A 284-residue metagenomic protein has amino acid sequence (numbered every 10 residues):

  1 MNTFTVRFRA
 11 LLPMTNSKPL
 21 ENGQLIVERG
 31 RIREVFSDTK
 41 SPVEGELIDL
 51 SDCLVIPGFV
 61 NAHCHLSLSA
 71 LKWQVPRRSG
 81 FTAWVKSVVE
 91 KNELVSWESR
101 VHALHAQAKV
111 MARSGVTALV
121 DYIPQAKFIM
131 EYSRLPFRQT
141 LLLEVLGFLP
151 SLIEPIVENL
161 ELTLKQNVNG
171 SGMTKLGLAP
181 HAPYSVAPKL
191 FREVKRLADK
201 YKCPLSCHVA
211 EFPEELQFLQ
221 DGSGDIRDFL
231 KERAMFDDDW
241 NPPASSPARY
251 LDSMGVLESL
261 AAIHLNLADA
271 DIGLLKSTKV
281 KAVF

Functional and structural regions predicted by a protein language model:
M1-P42: N-terminal metal-binding scaffold of metallo-dependent hydrolase/deaminase domains
T5, G45-D49, Q139: Conserved beta-strand scaffold positions in the cores of enzyme catalytic domains, especially in NTP/NDP-utilizing
R9, L25, G30, D52 (+6 more regions): Divalent metal-coordination and catalytic microenvironments
I26, L54, A70-L135, E158-G170: Alpha-helical scaffold segments that flank or form the walls of functional sites
T39-I56: Active-site metal-binding motif and surrounding structural segment of the metallo-beta-lactamase
P57-S69, P204-P213: Histidine-centered catalytic micro-motifs
A70-H102, P136, T140-L146, F212-L257: Active-site gating loops and adjacent loop-to-helix segments of metal-dependent hydrolytic enzymes
G170-F284: Active-site core of metal-dependent hydrolases
